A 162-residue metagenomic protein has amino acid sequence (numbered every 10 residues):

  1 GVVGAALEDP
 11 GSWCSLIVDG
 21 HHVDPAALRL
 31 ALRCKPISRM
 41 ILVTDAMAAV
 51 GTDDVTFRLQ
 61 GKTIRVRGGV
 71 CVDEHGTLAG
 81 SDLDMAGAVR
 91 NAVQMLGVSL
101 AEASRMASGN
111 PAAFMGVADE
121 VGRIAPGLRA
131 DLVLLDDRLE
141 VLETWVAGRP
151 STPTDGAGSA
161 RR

Functional and structural regions predicted by a protein language model:
G1-G20, A27-L135: His/Asp/Glu-enriched, well-ordered alpha-helical/loop segment that forms or immediately abuts the divalent-metal
H21-H22, M47-A48, L139-E140, S151: Short, glycine-/Ser/Thr-/acidic-enriched flexible segments
A113, R123-R162: C-terminal cap of metal-dependent C-N hydrolases
